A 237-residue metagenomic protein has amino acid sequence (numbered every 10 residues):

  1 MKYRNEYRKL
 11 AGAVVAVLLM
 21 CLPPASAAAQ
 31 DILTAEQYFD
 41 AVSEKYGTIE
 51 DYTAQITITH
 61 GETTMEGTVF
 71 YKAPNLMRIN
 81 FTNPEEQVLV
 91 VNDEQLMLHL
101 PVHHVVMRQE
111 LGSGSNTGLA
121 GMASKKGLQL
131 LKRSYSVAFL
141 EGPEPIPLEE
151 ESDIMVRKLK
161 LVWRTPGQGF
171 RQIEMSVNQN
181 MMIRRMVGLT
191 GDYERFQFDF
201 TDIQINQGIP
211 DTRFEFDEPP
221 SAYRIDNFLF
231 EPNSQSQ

Functional and structural regions predicted by a protein language model:
K2-V14: Bacterial N-terminal signal peptides that target proteins for export
G12-P23: Bacterial N-terminal signal peptides
P24-A29: Sec/Tat signal peptide C-region and signal peptidase I cleavage site
Q30-Q55, H60, L100-F170, F228-E231 (+1 more regions): Flexible, processing/modification-adjacent segments and terminal tails in exported/periplasmic/extracellular proteins
Y38, S43-H60, M65-N80, E85-V88 (+2 more regions): N-terminal secretory signal peptides
T59-E62, H103, Y193, I205: Hydrophobic lipid-interacting interfaces of membrane-associated proteins
V69-M122, F196: An acidic-aromatic
R133-F228: Gly/Pro-enriched, hydrophobic low-complexity segments that function as extracytoplasmic propeptides/linkers
